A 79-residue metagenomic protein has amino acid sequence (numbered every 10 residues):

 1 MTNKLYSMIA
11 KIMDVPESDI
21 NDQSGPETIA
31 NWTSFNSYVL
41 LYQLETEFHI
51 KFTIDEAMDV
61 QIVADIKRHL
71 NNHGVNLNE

Functional and structural regions predicted by a protein language model:
M1-W32, N36-L41, T46-E47, K51-E79: Phosphopantetheine-dependent thiolation modules in NRPS/PKS and related acyl-activating systems
